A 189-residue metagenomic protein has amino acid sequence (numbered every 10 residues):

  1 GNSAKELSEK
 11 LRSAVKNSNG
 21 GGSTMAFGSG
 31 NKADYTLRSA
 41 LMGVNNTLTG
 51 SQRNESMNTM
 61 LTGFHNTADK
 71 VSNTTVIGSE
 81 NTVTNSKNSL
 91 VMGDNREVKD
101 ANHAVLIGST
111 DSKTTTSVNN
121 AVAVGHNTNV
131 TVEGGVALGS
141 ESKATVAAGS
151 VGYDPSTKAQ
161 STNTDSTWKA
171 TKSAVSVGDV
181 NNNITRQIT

Functional and structural regions predicted by a protein language model:
G1-T189: Glycine- and small/polar-enriched repetitive beta-structure motifs of secreted/surface proteins
